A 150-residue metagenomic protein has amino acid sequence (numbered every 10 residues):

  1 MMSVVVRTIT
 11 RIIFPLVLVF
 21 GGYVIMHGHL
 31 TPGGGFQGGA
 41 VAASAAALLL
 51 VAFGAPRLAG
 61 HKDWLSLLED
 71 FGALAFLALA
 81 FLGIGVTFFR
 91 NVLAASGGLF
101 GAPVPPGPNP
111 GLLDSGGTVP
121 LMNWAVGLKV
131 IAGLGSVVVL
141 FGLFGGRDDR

Functional and structural regions predicted by a protein language model:
M1-F20, V24-H27, L49-R150: Flexible extramembrane loops and terminal tails that flank transmembrane helices in small membrane-associated subunits
H29-A43: Short, non-helical or kinked segments that cap or interrupt transmembrane helices
V41-V51: Gly/Ser/Thr-rich active-site loops/lids in small-molecule metabolic enzymes that frequently grip phosphoryl groups
